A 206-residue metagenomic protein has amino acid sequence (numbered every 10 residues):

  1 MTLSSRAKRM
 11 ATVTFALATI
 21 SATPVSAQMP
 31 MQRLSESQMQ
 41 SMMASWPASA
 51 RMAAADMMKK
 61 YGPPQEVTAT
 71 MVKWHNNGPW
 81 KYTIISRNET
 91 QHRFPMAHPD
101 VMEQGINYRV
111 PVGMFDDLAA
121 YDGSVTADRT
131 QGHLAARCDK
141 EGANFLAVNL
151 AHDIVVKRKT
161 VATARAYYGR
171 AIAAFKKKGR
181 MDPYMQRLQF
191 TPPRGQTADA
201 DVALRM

Functional and structural regions predicted by a protein language model:
T2-T12: Bacterial N-terminal signal peptides that target proteins for export
S5, L17-T19, M96: Generic marker of residues within folded, mature protein domains
T12-A22: Bacterial N-terminal signal peptides
I20, E36-Q38: General secondary-structure edge motif
T23-A27: Sec/Tat signal peptide C-region and signal peptidase I cleavage site
Q28-S35: Cleaved targeting-peptide boundary
Q38-Y82, N88-M206: Non-cytosolic coordination micro-motifs
